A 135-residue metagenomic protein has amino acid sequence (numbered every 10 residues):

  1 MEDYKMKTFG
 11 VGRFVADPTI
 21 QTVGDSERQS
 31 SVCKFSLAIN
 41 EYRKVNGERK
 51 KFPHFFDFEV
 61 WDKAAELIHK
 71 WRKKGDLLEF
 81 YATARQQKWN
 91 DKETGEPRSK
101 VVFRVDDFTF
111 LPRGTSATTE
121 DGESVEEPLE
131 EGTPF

Functional and structural regions predicted by a protein language model:
M1-M6, T19-R28, K44-E48, K92-E96 (+1 more regions): Acidic, gly/ser/pro-rich intrinsically disordered tails
T8, S31, H54, S99 (+1 more regions): Exposed loop/turn and edge beta-strand positions of beta-sandwich/beta-sheet ligand-binding modules
T8-A16, L37, K74-Q86, V105-F108: OB-fold and OB-like beta-barrel modules that bind single-stranded nucleic acids
A16-P18, N40-R43, K63-E66: Short, charged/polar surface micro-motifs in flexible loops or helix N-caps
S26-F58: OB-fold (S1/OB) nucleic-acid-binding surfaces
D57-F58, F103-V105, T133: Oligomerization/assembly interface segments of phage tail-like spikes and tubes
F58-R98, P112-G114: Beta-rich strand-turn-strand
